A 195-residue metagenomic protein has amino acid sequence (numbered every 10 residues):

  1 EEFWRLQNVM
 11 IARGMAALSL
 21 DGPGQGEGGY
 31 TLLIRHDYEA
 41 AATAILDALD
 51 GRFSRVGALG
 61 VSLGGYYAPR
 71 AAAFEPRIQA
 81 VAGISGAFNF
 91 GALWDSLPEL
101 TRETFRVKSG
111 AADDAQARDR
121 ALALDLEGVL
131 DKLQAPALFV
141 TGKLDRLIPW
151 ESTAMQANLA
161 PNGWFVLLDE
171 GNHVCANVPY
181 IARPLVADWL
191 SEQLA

Functional and structural regions predicted by a protein language model:
L6, A135, P149-N158: Short alpha-helix in the alpha/beta-hydrolase fold that links the catalytic acid
M10-E27: Conserved alpha/beta-hydrolase
L32-R52, R70: Alpha/beta-hydrolase active-site loop
G51-S62: Alpha/beta-hydrolase fold nucleophile elbow
R70-D119, A135: Hydrolase active-site cap/lid region
L133-Q134, F139-T141, D145: Short beta-strand/loop motif that positions the catalytic acidic residue of the alpha/beta-hydrolase fold
A157-V174: Catalytic histidine neighborhood in serine/cysteine hydrolases with alpha/beta-hydrolase-type architecture
G171-R183: Catalytic histidine-centered segment of alpha/beta-hydrolase-like enzymes
